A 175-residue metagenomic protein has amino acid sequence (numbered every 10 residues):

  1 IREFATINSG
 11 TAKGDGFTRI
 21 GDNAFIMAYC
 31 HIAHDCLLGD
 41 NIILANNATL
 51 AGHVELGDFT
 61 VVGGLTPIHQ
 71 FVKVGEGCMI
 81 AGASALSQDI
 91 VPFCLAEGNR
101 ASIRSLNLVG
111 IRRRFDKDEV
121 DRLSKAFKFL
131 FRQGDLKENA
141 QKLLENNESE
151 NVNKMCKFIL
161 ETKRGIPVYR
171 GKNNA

Functional and structural regions predicted by a protein language model:
I1-S102: Structural signal for interior beta-strand "rungs" in well-ordered beta-sheet cores of soluble enzyme domains
N99-A175: Terminal amphipathic alpha-helical/low-complexity segments used for targeting or macromolecular assembly
